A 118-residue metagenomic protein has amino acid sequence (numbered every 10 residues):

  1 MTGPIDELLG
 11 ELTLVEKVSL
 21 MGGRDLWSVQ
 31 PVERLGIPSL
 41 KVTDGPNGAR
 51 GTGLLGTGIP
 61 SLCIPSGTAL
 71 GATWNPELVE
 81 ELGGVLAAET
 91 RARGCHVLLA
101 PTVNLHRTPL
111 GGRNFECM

Functional and structural regions predicted by a protein language model:
M1-M118: Glycoside hydrolase catalytic-domain context in secreted enzymes
